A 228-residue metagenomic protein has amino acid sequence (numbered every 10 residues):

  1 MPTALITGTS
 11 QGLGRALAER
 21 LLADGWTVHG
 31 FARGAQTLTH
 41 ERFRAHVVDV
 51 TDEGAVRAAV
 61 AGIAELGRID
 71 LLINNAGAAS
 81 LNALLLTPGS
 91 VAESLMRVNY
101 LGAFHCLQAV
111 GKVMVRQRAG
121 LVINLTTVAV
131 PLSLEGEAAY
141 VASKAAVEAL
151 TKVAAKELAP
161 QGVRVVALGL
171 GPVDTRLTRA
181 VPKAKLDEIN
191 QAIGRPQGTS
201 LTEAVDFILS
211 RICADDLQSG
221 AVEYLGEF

Functional and structural regions predicted by a protein language model:
S10-Q11: Conserved glycine-rich cofactor-binding loop
A83-L84, V91-E93, I189: Substrate-binding pocket helix/loop in short-chain dehydrogenase/reductase
L85, L132-A138, P160: Active-site loop immediately N-terminal to the catalytic Tyr-X3-Lys motif of short-chain dehydrogenase/reductase
L107, S143: Active-site helix of classical SDR
K112, K156-P160: Alpha-helical segment proximal to the catalytic Tyr-Lys
T127: Residue(s) in the substrate-gating loop at a strand-loop-helix junction that position the organic substrate next
A167, I189-F228: C-terminal helical subdomain
